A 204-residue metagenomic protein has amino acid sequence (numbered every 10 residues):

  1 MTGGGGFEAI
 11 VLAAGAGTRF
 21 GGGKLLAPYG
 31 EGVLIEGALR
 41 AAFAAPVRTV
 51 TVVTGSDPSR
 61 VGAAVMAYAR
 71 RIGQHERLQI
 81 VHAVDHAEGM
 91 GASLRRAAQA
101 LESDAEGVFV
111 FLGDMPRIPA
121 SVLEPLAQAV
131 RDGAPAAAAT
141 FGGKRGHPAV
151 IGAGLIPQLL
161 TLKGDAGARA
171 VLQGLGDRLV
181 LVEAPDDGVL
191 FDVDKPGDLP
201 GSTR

Functional and structural regions predicted by a protein language model:
M1-G6, K163-R204: Conserved alpha/beta core of the MobA/IspD/sugar-nucleotide pyrophosphorylase nucleotidyltransferase superfamily
T2-R145, A153, D177-A184: Nucleotide and nucleotide-moiety/phosphate-recognizing core
R60-A63, Q158, D192, G201: Phosphate- and divalent-cation-binding pockets in alpha/beta enzyme and binding domains that engage nucleotide-derived
G91, P148, L190-D194: Short, solvent-exposed polar/charged micro-motifs at secondary-structure junctions
P119, L159-L160, T203: Activation segment
L123, L155-L159, D198-L199: A generic structural signal for short hydrophobic patches within well-formed alpha-helices
K144-R145, A149-L175: Short, glycine-/small-residue-rich phosphate/pyrophosphate-handling segment
